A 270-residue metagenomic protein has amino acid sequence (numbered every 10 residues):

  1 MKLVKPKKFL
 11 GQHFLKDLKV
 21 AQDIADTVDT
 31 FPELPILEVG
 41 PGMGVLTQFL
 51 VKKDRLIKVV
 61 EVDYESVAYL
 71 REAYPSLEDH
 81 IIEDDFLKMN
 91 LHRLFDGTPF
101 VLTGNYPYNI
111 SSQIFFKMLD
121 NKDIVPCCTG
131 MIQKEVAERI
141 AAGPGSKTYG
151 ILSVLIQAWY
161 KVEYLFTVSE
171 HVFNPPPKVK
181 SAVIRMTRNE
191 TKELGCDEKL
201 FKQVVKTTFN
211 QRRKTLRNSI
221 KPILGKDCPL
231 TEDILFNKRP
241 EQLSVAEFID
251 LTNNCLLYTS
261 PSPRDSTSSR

Functional and structural regions predicted by a protein language model:
M1-Q203, T207, E247-D250: Catalytic cores of RNA-modifying enzymes
T207-L257: C-terminal lobe and adjacent flexible extensions of AdoMet/dcAdoMet transferase-like proteins
Y258-P263: Conserved small/polar residues in nucleotide/adenosyl-binding loops
S269-R270: Hydrophobic alpha-helical segments, chiefly the membrane-spanning helices and signal/signal-anchor peptides
